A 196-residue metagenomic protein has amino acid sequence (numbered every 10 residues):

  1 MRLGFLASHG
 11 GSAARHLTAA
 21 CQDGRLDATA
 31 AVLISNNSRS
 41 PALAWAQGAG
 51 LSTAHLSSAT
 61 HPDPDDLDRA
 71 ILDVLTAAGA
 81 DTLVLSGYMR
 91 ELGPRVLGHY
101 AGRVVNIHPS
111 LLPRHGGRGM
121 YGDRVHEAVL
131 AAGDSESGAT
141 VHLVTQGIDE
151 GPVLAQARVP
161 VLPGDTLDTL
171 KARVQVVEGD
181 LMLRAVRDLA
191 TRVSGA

Functional and structural regions predicted by a protein language model:
M1-A196: One-carbon transfer enzymes
